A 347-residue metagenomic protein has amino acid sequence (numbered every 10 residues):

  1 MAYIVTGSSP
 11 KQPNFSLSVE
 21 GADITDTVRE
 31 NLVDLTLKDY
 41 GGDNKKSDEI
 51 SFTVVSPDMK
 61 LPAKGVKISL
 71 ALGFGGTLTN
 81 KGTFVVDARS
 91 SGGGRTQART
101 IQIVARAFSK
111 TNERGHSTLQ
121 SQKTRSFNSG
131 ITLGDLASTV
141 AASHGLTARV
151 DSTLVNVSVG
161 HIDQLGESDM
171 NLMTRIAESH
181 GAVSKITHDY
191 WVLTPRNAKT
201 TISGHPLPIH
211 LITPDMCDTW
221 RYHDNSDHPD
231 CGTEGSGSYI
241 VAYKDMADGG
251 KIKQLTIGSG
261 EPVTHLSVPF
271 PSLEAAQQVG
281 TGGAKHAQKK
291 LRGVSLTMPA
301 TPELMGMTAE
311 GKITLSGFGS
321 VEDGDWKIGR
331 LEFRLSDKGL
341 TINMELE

Functional and structural regions predicted by a protein language model:
M1-D34: Polar/acidic, low-complexity leader/linker segments enriched in S/T/G and N/D
A2, A98-N112, V150-R221: Short beta-strand-centered interaction patches in the first periplasmic/extracellular domains of large envelope
D26, G75-F84, G317-K327: Short coil-to-beta-strand transition motifs
N31-A63, P214-E347: An acidic/polar, Gly/Ser/Thr-rich interaction patch typically located in mid-to-C-terminal regions of proteins
K45, I50-V54, A105, Q122-R149 (+4 more regions): Amphipathic, non-transmembrane alpha-helical segments in extracytoplasmic/periplasmic proteins
P57-T147: Surface-exposed cap/loop segments at beta↔alpha junctions
F84-G93, K199, W326-K338: Short, compositionally biased
